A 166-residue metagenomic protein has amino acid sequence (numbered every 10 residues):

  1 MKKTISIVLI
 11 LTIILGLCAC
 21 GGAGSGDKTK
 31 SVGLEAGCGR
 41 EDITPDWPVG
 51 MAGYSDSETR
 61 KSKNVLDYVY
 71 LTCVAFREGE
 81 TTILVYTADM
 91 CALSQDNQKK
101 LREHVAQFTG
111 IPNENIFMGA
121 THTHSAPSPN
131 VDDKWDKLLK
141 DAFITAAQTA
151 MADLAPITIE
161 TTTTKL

Functional and structural regions predicted by a protein language model:
M1-K2, D27-T29: Generic cytosolic/nucleocytoplasmic N-terminal low-complexity/intrinsically disordered segments
M1-L9: Positively charged n-region of N-terminal signal peptides that target proteins for export
L11-T12, V131: Repetitive helical segments and hydrophobic/amphipathic motifs
I14-L15, K134: Hydrophobic alpha-helical membrane context
L17-A19: C-terminal motif of bacterial Sec signal peptides marking the signal peptidase cleavage site
G21-S25: Signal peptide processing junction and immediate N-terminal pro/mature segment of secreted/exported proteins
K28-A120, P127-L166: Conserved beta-alpha junction segments in alpha/beta enzyme cores
